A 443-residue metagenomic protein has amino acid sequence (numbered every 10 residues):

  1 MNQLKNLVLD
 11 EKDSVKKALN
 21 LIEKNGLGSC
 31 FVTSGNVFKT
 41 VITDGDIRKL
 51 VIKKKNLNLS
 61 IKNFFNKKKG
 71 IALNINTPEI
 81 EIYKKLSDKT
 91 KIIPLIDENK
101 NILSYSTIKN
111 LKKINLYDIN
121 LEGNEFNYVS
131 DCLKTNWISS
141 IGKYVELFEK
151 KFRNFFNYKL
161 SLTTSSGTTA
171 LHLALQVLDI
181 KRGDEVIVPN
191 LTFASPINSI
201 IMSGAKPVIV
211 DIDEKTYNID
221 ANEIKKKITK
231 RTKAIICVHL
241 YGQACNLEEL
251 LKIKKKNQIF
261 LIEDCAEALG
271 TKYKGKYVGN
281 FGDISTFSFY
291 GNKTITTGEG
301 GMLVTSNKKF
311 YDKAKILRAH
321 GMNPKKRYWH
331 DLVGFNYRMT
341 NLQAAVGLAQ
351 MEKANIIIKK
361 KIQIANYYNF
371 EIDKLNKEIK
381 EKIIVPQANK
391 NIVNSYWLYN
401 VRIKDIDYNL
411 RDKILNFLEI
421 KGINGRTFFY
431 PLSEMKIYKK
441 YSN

Functional and structural regions predicted by a protein language model:
M1-L7, D13-S14, L57-G70, C132: Bateman (tandem CBS) regulatory domains
L7-L27, T33-S34, V51, I71-K91 (+1 more regions): The conserved cystathionine-beta-synthase
T40-G45, L103-K109: Short hydrophobic beta-strand motif reused across regulatory alpha/beta modules
I108-N136: N-terminal "arm"/small-domain region of PLP-dependent enzymes with the aminotransferase-like
V129, F152, A170, V186 (+14 more regions): Generic structural signal for small/hydrophobic residues in well-ordered secondary structure, especially within
K143-E185, S199-S203, I209-D211, K276: Phosphate-binding glycine-rich loop
F148-K150, K159, N222, K226 (+4 more regions): PLP-dependent aminotransferase class I/II
K215-T297, M302-V304, K308-K309, L410: Active-site phosphate-binding strand-loop segment of PLP-dependent enzymes
